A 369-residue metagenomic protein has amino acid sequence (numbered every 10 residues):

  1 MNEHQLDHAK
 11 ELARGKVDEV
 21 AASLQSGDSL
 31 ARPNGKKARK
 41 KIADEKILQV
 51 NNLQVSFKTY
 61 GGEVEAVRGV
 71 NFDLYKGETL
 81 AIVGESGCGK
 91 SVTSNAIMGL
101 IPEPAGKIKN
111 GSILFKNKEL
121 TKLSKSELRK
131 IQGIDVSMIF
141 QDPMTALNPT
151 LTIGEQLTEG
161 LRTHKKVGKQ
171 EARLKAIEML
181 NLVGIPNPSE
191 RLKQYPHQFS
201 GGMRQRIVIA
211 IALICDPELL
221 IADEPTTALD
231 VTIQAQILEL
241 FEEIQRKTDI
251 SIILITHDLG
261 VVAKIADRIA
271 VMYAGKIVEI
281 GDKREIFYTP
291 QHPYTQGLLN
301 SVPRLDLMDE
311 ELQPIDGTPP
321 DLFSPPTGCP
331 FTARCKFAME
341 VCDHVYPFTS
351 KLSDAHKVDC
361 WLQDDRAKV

Functional and structural regions predicted by a protein language model:
K40-K46, P186-E190, D282-V369: Short catalytic/signature loops enriched in Gly
V83-G84: The feature captures the beta-strand-to-loop junction immediately N-terminal to the Walker
K116-E119, Q170-E190, L299: Conserved ABC ATPase "signature" region
L120-S137, T163, E285-P290, P320-P326: ABC ATPase NBD coupling module
I214-E218: A short, proline-enriched helix->beta-strand linker immediately N-terminal to the Walker B motif in ABC-type P-loop
I221-P225, L229-E310: P-loop NTP-binding/switch modules centered on Walker-like glycine-rich loops
